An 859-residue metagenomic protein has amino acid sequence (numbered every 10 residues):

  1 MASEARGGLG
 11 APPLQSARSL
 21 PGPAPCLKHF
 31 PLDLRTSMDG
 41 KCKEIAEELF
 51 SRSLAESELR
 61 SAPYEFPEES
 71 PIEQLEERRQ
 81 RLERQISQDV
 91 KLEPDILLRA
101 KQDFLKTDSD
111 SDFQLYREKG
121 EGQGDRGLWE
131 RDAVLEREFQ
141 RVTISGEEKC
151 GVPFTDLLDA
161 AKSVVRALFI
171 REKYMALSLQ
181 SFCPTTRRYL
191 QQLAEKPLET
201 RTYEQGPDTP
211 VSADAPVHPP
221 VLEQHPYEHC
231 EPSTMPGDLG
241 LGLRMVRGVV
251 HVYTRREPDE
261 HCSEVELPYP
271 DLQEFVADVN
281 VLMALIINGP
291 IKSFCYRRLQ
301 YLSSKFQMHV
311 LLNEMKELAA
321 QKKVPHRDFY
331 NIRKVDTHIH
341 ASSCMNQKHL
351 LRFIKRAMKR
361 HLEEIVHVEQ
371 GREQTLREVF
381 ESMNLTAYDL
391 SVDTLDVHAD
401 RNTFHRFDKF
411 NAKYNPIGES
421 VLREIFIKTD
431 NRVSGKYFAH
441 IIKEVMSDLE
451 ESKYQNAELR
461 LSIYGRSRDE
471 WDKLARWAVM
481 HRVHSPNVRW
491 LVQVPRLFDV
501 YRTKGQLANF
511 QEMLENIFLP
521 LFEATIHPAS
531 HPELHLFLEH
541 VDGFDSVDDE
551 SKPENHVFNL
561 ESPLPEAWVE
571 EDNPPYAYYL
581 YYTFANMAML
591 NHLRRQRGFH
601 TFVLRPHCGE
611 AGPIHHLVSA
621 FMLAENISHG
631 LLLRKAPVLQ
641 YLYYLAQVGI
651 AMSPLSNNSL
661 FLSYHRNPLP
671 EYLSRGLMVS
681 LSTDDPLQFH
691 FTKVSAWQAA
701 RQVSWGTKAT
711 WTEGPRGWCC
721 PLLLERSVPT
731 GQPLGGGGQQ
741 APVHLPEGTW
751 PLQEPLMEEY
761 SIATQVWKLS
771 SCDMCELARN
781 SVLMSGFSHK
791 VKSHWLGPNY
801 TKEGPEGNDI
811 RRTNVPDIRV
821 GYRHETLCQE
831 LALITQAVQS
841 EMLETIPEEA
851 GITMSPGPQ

Functional and structural regions predicted by a protein language model:
A2-E713, P721-L724, V728-Q859: Metal-cofactor-binding active-site regions of metalloenzymes
